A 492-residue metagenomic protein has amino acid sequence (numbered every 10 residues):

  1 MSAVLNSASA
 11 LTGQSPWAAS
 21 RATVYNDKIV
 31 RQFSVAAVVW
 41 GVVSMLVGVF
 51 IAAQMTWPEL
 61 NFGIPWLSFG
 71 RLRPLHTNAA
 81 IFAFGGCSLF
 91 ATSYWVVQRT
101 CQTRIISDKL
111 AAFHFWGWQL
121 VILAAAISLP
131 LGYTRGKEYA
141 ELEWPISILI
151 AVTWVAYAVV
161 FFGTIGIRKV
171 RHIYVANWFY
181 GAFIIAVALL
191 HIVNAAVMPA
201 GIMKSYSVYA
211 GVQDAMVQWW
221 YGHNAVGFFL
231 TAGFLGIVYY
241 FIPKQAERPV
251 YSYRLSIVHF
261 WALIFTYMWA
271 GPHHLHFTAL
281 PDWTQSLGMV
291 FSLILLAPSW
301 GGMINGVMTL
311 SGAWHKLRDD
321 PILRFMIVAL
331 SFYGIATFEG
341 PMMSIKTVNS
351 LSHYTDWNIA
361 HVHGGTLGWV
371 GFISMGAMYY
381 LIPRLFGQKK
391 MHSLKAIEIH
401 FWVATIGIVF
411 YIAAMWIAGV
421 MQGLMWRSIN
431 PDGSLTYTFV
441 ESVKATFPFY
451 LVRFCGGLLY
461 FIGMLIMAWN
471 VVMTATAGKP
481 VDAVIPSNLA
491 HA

Functional and structural regions predicted by a protein language model:
M1-T12: N-terminal acidic, proline/glycine-rich, low-complexity intrinsically disordered segments
S2-A3, R31-Y133, W144-I165, N177-I202 (+7 more regions): Hydrophobic cores of alpha-helical transmembrane segments in multi-pass integral membrane proteins
Q14-R21, S442-T446: Short, charged/polar, low-complexity loop and linker segments that flank or interrupt alpha-helical bundles
A18-Q32: Cytosolic juxtamembrane amphipathic/interface segments immediately preceding and feeding into a transmembrane helix
G63, R135-E138, T278-P281, N349-H353: Membrane-interface helix termini and inter-helical loops of multi-pass transporters
G201-Y209: Extracellular/oxidizing-compartment recognition motifs
V208-V217, S352, W357-I359: Active-site-proximal inter-transmembrane loops
K479-A492: Short, highly charged, low-complexity non-transmembrane loops/tails of multi-pass membrane proteins
